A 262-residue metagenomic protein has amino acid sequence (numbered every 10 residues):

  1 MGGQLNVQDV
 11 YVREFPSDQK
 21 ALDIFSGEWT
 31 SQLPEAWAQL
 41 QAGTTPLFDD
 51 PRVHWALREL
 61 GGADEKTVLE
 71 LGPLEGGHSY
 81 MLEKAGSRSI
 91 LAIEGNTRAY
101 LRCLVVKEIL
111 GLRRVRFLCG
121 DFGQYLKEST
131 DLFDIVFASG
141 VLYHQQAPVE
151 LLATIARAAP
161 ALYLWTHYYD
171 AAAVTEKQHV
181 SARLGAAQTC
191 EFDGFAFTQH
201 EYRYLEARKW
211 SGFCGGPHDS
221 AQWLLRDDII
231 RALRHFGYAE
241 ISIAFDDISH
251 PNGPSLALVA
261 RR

Functional and structural regions predicted by a protein language model:
M1-W37: N-terminal, positively charged/glycine-rich alpha-helical extensions of SAM-dependent methyltransferases
E35-F48: Class I SAM-dependent methyltransferase Rossmann-like catalytic core, especially the SAM/SAH-binding loop
P46-D64: Conserved alpha-helix/loop element of class I SAM-dependent methyltransferases that forms part of the SAM/SAH-binding
G72-Y80: Glycine-rich SAM-binding Motif I of class I
M81, A85-R113: Class I SAM-dependent methyltransferase SAM/SAH-binding core
G111-F122: Conserved SAM-binding strand-loop segment of SAM-dependent methyltransferases
Q124-T130: Short conserved loop adjoining the S-adenosyl-L-methionine
A138, Q146-R261: S-adenosyl-L-methionine-dependent methyltransferase catalytic module, highlighting the catalytic core
